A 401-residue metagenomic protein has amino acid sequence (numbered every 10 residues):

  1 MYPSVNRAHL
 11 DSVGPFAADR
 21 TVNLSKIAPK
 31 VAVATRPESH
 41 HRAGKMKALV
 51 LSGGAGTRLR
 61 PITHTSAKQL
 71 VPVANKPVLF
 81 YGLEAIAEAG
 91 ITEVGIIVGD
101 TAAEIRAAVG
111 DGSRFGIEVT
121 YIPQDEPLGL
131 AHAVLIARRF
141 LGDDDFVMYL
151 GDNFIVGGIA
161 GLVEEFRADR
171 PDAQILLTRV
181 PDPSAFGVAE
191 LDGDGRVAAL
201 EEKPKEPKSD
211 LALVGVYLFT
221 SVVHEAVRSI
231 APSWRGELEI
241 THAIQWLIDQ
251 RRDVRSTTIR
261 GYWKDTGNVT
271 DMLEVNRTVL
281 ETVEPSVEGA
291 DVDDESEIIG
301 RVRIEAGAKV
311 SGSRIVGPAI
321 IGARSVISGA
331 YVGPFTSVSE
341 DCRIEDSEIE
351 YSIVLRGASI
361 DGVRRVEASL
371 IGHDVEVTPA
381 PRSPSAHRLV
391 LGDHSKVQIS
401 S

Functional and structural regions predicted by a protein language model:
Y2, I27, A32-V50, R58-P61 (+5 more regions): Conserved N-terminal catalytic core of the sugar/cofactor nucleotidyltransferase
Y2, N6-D11, D19, N23 (+1 more regions): Intrinsic-disorder-associated, low-complexity terminal segments enriched in Asp/Asn/His/Tyr and depleted of Lys/Arg
K26, A32, R196, S221-V222 (+1 more regions): Left-handed beta-helix
G54, D152, R179, N268: Active-site glycine-centered loops adjacent to acidic/histidine catalytic or metal-binding residues that shape
L70, A189-L191, S256: A structural signal for short hydrophobic beta-strand segments in well-ordered beta-sheet cores
G95-G99, L176-L177, I353, L370: Short internal beta-strands
D111-G116, L191, L247-I248: Short, conserved catalytic or adaptor-binding loops enriched in Gly and charged residues
I155-W234: Conserved core of the sugar-phosphate nucleotidyltransferase
